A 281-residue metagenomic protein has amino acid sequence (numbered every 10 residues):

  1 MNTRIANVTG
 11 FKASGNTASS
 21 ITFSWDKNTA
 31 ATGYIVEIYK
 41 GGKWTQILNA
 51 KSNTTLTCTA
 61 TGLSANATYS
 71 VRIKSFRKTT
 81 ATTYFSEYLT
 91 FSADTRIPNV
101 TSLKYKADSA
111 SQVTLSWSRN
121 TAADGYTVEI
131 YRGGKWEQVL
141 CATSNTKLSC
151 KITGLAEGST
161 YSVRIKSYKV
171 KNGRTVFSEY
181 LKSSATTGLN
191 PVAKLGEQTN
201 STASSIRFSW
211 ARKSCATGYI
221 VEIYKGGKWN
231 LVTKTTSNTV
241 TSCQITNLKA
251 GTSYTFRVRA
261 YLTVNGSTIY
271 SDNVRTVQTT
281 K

Functional and structural regions predicted by a protein language model:
M1-A30, A65, T83-T121, E157 (+3 more regions): Pro/Thr/Ser/Gly-rich low-complexity, intrinsically disordered linker/stalk tracts
V8, W25, V36, A60 (+10 more regions): An aromatic-rich alpha-helical recognition segment common to small helix-rich domains
F11, E37-Y39, F76-K78, L103 (+6 more regions): Assembly/interface hotspot detector across virion components, adhesins/toxins, and nucleic-acid enzymes
N28-L48, N120-C141, K147, K213-T235 (+2 more regions): Extracellular low-complexity, O-glycosylation-prone stalks/linkers
I38, T45-S52, T83-F91, I130 (+4 more regions): Short, tandemly repeated low-complexity microdomains enriched for cysteine and small residues
T54-C58, T146-C150, T239-C243: Short S/T/G- and acidic-enriched coil/turn segments that sit immediately N-terminal to beta-strands in beta-sandwich
G62-T79, G154-K171, N247-V264: Beta-strand-rich modules
